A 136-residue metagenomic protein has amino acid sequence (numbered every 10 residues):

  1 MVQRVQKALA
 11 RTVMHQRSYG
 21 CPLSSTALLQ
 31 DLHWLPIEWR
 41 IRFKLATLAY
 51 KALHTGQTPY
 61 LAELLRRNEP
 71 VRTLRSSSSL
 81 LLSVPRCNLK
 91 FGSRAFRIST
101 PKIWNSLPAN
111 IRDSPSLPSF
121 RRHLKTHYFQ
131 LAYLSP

Functional and structural regions predicted by a protein language model:
M1-P136: Hydrophobic/basic alpha-helical segments
